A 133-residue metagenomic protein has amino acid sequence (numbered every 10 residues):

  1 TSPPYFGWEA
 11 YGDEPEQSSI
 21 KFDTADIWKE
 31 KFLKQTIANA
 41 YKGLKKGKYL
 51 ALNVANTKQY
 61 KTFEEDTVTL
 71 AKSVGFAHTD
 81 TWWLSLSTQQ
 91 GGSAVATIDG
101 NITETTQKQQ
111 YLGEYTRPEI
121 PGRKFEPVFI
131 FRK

Functional and structural regions predicted by a protein language model:
T1-K133: Class I S-adenosyl-L-methionine-dependent methyltransferase catalytic core
